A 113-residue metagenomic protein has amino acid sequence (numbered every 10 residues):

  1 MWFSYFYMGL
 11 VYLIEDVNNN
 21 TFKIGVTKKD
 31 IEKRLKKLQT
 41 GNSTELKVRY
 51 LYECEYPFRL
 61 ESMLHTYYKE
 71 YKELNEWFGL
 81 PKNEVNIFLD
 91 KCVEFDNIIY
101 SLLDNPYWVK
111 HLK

Functional and structural regions predicted by a protein language model:
M1-K113: Non-catalytic accessory segments flanking enzymatic or RNA/DNA-binding domains
